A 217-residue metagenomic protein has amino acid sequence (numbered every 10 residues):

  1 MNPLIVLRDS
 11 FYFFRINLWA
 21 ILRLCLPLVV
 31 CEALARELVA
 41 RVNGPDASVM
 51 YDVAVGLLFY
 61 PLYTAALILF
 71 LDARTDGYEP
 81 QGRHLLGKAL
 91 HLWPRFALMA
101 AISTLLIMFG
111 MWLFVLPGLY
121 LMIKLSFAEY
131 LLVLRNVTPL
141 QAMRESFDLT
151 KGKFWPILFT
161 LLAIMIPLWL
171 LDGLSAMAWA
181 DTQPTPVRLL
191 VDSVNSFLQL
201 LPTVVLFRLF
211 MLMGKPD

Functional and structural regions predicted by a protein language model:
M1-D217: Hydrophobic alpha-helical membrane segments
